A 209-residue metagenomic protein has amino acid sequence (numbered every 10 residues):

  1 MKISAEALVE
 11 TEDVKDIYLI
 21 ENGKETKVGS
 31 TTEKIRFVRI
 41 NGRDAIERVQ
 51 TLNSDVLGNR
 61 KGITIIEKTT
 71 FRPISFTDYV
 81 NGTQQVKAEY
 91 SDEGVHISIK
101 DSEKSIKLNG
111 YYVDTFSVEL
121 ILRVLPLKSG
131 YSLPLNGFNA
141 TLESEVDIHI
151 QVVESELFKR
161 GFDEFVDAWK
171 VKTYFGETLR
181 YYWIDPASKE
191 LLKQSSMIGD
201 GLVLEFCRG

Functional and structural regions predicted by a protein language model:
M1-D92, L133-G209: Acidic, serine/threonine-rich low-complexity disordered tracts
D92-F138: Surface-exposed beta-loop interaction hotspot
